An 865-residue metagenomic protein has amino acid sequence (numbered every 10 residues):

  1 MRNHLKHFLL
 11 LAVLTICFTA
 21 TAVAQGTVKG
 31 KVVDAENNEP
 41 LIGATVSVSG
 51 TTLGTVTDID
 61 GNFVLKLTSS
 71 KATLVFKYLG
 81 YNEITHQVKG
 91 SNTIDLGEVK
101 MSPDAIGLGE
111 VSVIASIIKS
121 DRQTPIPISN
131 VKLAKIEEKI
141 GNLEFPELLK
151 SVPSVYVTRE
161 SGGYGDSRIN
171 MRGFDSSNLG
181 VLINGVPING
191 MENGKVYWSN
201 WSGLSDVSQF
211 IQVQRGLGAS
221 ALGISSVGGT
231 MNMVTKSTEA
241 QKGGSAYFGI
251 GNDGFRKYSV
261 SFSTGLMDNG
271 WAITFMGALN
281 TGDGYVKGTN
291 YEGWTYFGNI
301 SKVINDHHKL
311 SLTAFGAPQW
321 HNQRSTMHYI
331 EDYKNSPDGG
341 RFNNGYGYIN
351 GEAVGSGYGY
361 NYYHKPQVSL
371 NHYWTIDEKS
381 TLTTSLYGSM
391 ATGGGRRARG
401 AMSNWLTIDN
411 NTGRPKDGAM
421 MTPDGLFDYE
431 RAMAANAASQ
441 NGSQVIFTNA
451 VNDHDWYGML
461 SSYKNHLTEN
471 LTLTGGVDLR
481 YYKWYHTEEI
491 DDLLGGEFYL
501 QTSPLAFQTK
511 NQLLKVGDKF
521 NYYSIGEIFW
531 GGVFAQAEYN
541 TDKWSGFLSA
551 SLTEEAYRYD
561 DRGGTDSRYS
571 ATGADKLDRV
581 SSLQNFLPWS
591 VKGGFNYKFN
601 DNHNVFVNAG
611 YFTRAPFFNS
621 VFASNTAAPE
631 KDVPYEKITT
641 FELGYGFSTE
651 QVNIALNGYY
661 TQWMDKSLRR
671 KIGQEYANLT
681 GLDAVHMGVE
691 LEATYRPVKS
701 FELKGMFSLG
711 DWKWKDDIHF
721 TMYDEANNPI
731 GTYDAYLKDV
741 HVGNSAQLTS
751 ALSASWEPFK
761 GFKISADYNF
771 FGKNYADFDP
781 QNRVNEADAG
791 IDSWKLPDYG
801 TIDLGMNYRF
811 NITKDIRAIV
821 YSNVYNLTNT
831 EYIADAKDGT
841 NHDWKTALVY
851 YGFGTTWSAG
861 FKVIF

Functional and structural regions predicted by a protein language model:
L11-V13, A24, F315, V354-G355 (+5 more regions): Conserved C-terminal beta-signal and adjacent last beta-strands/turns of outer-membrane beta-barrel proteins
V33-N37, A44-S49, V75-N82, S91-E138 (+3 more regions): Short, acidic, small-residue-rich periplasmic hinge/interaction motif at the N-terminus of Gram-negative outer-membrane
V64-K66, R168, P187-R215, V234: Short acidic/polar hinge/loop motifs at secondary-structure boundaries that mediate gating or recognition
V99, S202-S245: A beta-strand signature from Gram-negative outer-membrane beta-barrel systems, especially the internal plug domain
G243-S245, I250-T281, V286-R324, V368-D377 (+2 more regions): Transmembrane beta-barrel wall of Gram-negative outer-membrane proteins
T381-Y387, K598, N604-G610, D632-M687 (+2 more regions): Membrane-embedded beta-barrel scaffold of Gram-negative outer-membrane proteins
T472-N600, F622, H719: Signature of Gram-negative outer-membrane beta-barrel scaffolds
N540-K543, G658-Q662, L679-Q781: Gram-negative outer-membrane beta-barrel transporters
